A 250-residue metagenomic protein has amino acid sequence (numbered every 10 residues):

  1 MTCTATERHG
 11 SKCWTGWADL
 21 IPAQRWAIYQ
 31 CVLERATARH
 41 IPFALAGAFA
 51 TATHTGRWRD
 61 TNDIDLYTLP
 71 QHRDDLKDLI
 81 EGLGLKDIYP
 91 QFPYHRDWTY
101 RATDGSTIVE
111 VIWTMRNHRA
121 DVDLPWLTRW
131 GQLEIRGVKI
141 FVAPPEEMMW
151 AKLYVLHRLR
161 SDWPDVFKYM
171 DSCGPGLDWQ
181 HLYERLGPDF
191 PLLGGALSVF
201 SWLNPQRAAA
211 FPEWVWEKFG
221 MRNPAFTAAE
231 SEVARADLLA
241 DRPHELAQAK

Functional and structural regions predicted by a protein language model:
M1-K250: Compositionally biased terminal segments of proteins
